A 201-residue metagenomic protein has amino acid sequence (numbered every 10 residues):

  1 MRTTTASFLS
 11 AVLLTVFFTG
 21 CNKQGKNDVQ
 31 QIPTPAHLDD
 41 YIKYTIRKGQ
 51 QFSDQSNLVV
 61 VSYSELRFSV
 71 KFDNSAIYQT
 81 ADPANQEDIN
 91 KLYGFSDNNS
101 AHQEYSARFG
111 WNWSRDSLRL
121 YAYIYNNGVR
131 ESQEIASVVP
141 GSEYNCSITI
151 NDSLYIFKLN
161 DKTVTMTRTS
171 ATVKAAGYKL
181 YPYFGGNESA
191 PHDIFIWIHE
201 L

Functional and structural regions predicted by a protein language model:
M1-L9: Bacterial N-terminal signal peptides that target proteins for export
F17-G20: C-terminal motif of bacterial Sec signal peptides marking the signal peptidase cleavage site
N22-Q24: Bacterial signal peptide processing site
H37-R119: Secretory/extracellular carbohydrate-interaction modules and structurally similar beta-sandwich "look-alikes"
F68, S142-I150, Y155-F157: Short tryptophan-centered beta-strand motifs in secreted/extracellular beta-sheet-rich domains of glycan-recognition
Y121-N145: Short, aromatic/His-centered strand-loop micro-motif at the edge of beta-sheets
K158-K162: Short strand-turn-strand beta-turns centered on an Asx-Gly dipeptide
R168-E200: Flexible glycan-contacting loops in extracellular carbohydrate-active proteins
